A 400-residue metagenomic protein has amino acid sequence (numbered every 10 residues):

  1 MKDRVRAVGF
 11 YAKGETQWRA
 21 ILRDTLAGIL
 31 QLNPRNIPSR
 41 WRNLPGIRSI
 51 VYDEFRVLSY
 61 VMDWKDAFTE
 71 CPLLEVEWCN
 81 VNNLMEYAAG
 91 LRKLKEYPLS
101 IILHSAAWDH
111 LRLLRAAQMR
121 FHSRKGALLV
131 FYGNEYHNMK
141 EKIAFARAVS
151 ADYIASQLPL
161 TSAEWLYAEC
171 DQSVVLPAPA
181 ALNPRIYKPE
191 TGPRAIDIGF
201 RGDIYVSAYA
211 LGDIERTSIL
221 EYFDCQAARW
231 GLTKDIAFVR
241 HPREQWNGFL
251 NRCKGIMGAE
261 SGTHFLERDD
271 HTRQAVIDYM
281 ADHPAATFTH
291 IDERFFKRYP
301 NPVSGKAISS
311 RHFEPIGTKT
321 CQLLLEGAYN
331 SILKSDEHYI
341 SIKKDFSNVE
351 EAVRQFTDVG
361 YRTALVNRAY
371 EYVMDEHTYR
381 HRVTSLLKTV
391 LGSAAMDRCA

Functional and structural regions predicted by a protein language model:
R6-T16, A20-N82, G248-C399: Catalytic binding pocket for nucleotide-activated donors in carbohydrate/polymer assembly enzymes
V8, G192-L211: Conserved donor-binding/catalytic core segment of Leloir-type glycosyltransferases
Y11-G14, L22-G28, S39-P45, S49-C170 (+1 more regions): Extended catalytic core of nucleotide-activated donor transferases of GT-like folds
Y87-L94, P242-L250: TIR-domain catalytic/interaction hotspot
A89-G90, E141, E244-Q245, N348 (+1 more regions): Short acidic active-site motifs
A180-R194, Q245: Acidic anion/phosphate-binding donor-loop and adjacent secondary structure in glycosyltransferase catalytic cores
Y209-E221: A conserved mid-protein helix/loop that constitutes part of the nucleotide-sugar donor-binding site
T233-R240: Active-site donor-binding acidic/aromatic loop of nucleotide-activated sugar and phosphosugar transferases involved
